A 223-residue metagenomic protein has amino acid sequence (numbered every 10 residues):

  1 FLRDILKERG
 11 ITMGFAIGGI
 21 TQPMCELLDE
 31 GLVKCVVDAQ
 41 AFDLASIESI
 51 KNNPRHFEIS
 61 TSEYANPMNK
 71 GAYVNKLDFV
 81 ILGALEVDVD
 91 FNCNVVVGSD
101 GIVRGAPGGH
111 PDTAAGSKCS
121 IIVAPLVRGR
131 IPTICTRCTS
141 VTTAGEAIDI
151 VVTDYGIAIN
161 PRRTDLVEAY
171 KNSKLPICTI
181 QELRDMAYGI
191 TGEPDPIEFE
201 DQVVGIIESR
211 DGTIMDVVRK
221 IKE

Functional and structural regions predicted by a protein language model:
F1: Phosphate-binding glycine-rich loops and their immediate beta-loop-alpha structural context
D4-L6, M13-G14, L32-E223: Conserved phosphate- and dinucleotide-binding cores of soluble alpha/beta proteins, encompassing both enzyme active
I20-P23, F42: Short phosphate-engaging motifs
P23-C35: Primarily the HKD phosphodiesterase
